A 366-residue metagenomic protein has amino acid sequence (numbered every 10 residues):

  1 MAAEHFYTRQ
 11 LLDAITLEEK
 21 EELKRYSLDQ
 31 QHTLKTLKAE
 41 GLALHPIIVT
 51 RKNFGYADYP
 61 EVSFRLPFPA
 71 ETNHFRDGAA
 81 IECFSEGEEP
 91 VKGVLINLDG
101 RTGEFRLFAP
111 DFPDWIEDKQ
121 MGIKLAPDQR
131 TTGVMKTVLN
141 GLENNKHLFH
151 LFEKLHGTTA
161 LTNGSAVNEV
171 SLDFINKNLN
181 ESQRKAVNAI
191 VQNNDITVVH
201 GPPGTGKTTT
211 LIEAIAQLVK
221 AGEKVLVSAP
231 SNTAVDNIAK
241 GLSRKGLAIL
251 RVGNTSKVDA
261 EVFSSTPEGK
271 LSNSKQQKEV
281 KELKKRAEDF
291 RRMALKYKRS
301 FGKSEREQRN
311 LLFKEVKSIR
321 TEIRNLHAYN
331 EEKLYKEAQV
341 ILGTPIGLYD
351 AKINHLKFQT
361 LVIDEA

Functional and structural regions predicted by a protein language model:
M1-F75, D99: A helicase ATPase "motif cassette" and its flanking acidic/Ser/Thr-rich regulatory loops
A2-Q10, P69-N188, R244, V262-R286: Pre-ATPase regulatory/linker segments immediately N-terminal to the P-loop/RecA-like helicase/translocase core
V170, K224, D236-H355, Q359-L361: Conserved P-loop NTPase motor core of helicases/translocases
K177-E181, T205, A229, T233 (+3 more regions): Intrinsic disorder
N178-L179, V187-I196, L218: Phosphate-binding P-loop
S182, N193-V199, E223: Pre-Walker A (Motif I) flank of P-loop NTPase domains
P202-T205, T210-S243, I249-G253: Conserved RecA-like ASCE P-loop NTPase motor core of nucleic-acid helicases/translocases
E365: Walker B catalytic acidic pair
